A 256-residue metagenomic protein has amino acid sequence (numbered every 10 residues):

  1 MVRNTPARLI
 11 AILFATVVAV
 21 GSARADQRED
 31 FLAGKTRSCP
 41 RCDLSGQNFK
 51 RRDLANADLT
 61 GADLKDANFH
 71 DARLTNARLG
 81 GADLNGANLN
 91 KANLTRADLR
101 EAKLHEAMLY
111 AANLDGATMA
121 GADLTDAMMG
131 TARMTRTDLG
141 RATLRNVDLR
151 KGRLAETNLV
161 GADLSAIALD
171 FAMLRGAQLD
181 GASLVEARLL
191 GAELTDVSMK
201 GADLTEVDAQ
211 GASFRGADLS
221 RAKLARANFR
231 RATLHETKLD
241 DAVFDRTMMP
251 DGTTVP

Functional and structural regions predicted by a protein language model:
M1-I10: Bacterial N-terminal signal peptides that target proteins for export
I10-A19: Bacterial N-terminal signal peptides
G21-A23: Membrane-interface motif at the C-terminal end of an N-terminal transmembrane signal
A25-P256: Tandem repeat scaffolds
